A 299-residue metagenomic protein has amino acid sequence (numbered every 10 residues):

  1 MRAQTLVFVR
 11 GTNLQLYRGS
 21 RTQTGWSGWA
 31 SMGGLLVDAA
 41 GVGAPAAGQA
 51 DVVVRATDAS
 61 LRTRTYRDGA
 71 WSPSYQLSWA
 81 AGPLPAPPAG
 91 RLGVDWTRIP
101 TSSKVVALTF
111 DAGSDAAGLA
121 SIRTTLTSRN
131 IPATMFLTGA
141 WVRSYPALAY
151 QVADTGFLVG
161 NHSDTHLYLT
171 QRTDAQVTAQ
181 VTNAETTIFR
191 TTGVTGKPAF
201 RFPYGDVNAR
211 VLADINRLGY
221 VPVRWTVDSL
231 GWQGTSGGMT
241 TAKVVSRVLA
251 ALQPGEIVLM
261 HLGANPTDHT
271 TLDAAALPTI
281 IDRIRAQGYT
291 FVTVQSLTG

Functional and structural regions predicted by a protein language model:
M1-P83: A structural motif
R2, S128-N130, D154, R217 (+1 more regions): Short, well-ordered coil/turn elements that cap or connect secondary structure elements
T12, T57, G113-S114, A140 (+2 more regions): Short, glycine/serine-rich, charged loops/turns that create anion-binding and catalytic segments at active sites
L84-R172, Q176, Q180-K197: Active-site beta->alpha N-cap acidic-glycine motif
S121, R143-S144, H166-T290, Q295-G299: Catalytic domains of cell-wall/extracellular-matrix polysaccharide-remodeling enzymes, centered on de-N-acetylation
